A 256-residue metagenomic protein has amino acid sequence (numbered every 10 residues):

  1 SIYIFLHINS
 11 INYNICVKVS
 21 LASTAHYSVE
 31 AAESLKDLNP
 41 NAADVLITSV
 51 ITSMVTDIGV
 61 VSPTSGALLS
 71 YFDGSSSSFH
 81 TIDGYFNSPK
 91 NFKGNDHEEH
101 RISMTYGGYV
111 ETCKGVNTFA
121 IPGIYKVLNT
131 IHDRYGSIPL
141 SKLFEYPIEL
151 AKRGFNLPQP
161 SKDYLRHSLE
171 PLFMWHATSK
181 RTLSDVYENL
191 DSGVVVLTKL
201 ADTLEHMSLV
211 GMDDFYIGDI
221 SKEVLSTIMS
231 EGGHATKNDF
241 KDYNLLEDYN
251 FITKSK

Functional and structural regions predicted by a protein language model:
S1-Y3: Hydrophobic membrane-insertion alpha-helices, especially the h-region of bacterial N-terminal signal peptides
F5-H7, I11-Y13: Short, positively charged and aromatic/hydrophobic N-terminal segments
N12-V210, F215-I217, K222-K256: Noncatalytic scaffold domains of N-terminal-nucleophile
